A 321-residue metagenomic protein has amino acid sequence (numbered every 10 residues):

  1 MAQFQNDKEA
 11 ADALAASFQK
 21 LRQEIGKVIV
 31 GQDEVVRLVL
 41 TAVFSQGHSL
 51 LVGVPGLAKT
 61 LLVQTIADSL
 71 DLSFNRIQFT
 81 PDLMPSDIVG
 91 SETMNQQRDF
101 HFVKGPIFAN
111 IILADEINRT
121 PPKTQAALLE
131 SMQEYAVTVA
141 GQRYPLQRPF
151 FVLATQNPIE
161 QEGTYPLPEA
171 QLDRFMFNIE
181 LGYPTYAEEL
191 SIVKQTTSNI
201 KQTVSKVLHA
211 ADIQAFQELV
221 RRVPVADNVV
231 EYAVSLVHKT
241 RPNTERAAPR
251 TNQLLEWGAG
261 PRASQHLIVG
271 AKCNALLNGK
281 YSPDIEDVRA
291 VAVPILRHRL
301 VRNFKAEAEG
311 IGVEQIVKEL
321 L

Functional and structural regions predicted by a protein language model:
M1-K8, D12, N243-L321: C-terminal engagement/docking regions of AAA+ P-loop ATPases
D7, A11-A15, V28, N178-R250 (+3 more regions): Conserved C-terminal "switch" segment of AAA+ ATPases
A10-L57: Pre-Walker A (pre-P-loop) alpha-helix and adjacent loop at the N terminus of AAA/AAA+ ATPase modules, a conserved
L38-T41, M94-L113: Conserved alpha-helical scaffold flanking the Walker A/P-loop in AAA+ ATPase domains
V43-T80: Walker A/P-loop
V54, I88, T155: P-loop (Walker A) phosphate-binding loop of NTP-binding proteins
N95-R98, T120, T124, M132-V223 (+1 more regions): Canonical AAA+ ATPase core
D115-E116, A127: Walker B catalytic acidic pair
